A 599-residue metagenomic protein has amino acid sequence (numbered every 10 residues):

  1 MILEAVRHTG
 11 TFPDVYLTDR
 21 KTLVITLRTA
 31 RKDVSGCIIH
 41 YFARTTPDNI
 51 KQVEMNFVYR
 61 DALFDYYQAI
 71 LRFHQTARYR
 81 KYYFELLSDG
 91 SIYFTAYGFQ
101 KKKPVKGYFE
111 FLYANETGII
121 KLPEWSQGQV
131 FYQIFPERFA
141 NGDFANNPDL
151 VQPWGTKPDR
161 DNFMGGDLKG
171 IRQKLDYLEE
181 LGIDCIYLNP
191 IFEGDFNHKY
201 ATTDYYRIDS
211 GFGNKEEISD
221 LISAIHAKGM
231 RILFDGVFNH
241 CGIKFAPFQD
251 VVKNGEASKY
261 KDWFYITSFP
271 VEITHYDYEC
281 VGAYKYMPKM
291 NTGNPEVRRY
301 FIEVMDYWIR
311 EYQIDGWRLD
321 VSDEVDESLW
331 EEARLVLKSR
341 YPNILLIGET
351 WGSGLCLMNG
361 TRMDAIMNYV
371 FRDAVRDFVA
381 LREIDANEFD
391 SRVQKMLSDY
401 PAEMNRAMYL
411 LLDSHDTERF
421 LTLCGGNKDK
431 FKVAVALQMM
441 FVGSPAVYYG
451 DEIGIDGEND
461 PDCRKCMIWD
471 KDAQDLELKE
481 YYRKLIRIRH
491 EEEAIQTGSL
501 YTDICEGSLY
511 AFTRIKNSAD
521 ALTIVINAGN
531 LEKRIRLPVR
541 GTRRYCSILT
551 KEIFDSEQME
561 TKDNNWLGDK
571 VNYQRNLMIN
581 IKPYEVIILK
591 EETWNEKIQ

Functional and structural regions predicted by a protein language model:
M1-Q127: Glycan-association/targeting regions that enable binding to alpha-glucans and other polysaccharides
T26, D503-R540: Carbohydrate-binding surface patches
L27, I134, L178, L188 (+10 more regions): Conserved, mostly hydrophobic/aromatic
R31, K562-Q599: C-terminal beta-strand-rich structural cap/linker in extracellular carbohydrate-active enzymes
Q129-F131, F135-C185, I191-E311, E332-Y341 (+1 more regions): Substrate-binding/active-site clefts of carbohydrate-active enzymes
V130-Y132, I186-L188, I232-F234, W317 (+4 more regions): Hydrophobic faces of well-ordered beta-strands that scaffold small-molecule active sites in alpha/beta enzyme cores
E137, N359-T361, A365, Y409-D413 (+2 more regions): Aromatic/acidic polysaccharide-binding cleft in carbohydrate-active enzymes
I222-K228, H240, F245-V252, R310 (+7 more regions): Active-site-proximal helices and loops of the catalytic beta/alpha 8
